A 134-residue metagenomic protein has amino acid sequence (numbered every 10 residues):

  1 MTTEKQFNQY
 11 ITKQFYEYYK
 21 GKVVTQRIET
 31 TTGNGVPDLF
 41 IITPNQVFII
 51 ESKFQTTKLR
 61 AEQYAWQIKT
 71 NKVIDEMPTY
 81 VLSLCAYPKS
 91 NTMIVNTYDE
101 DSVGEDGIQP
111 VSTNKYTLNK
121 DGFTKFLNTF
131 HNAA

Functional and structural regions predicted by a protein language model:
M1-T30, A134: Acidic-basic catalytic patches of nuclease active cores, encompassing PD-(D/E)XK and other metal-cofactor nuclease
Q26, I50, Y80-L84: Hydrophobic/aromatic beta-strand patches that form the interior of the parallel beta-sheet core in alpha/beta enzyme
G35-P37, M93: Change "...and in nucleic-acid phosphodiester-cleaving endonucleases..." to "...and in nucleic-acid processing enzymes
L39-I41, Q46-F54: Conserved catalytic cores of phosphodiester-cleaving nucleases, focusing on short active-site segments
I49, T56-W66: Active-site-adjacent loop/helix micro-motif of nuclease/hydrolase catalytic cores
F54-T56, D99: A short beta-strand motif that forms part of the nucleic acid-binding face of small beta-barrel RNA-binding folds
K72-S102: Nucleic-acid nuclease catalytic cores
I94-A134: Intrinsically disordered, low-complexity terminal regions enriched in charged/polar residues
